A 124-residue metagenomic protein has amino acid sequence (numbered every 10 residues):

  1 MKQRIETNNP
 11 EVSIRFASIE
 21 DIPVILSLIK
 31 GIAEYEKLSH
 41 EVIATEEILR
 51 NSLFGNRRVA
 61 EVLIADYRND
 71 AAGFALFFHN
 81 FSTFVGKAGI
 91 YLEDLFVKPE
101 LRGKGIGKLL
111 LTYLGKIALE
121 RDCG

Functional and structural regions predicted by a protein language model:
S13-I25: A short beta-loop-alpha structural element at the N-terminal edge of CoA-dependent acyl/N-acetyltransferase catalytic
L26, K30-N51: Conserved GNAT-fold acetyl-CoA-binding loop/helix
N51-I64: A short helix-loop-beta-strand connector motif used in the catalytic cores of GNAT acetyltransferases and, in some
I64, D70-H79: Conserved beta-strand in the GNAT
F77-A88, E93: Conserved donor-binding loop and adjoining core beta-sheet/short helix segment in diverse acyl/aminoacyl transferases
L95-R102: A short, internal acetyl-CoA/4′-phosphopantetheine-binding micro-motif in the GNAT/acyltransferase core
G103-K116: Conserved acetyl-CoA-binding loop-helix of GNAT-fold acetyltransferases
G124: Short acidic/polar active-site loop segments enriched in Thr and Asp
